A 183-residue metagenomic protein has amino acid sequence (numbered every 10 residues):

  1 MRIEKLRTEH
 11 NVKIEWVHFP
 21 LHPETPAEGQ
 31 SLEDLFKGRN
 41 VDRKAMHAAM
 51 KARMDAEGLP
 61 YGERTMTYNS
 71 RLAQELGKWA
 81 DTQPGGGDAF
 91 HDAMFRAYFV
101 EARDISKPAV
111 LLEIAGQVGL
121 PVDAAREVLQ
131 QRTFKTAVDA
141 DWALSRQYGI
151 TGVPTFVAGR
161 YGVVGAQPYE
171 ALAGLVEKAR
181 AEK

Functional and structural regions predicted by a protein language model:
M1-V12, W16-V17, R39, K78-K183: C-terminal cap of thioredoxin/glutaredoxin-like
K13, R53-A56: Short helix C-cap/helix-to-loop transition motifs enriched in small/turn-promoting residues
H18-G29: Short, charge-patterned binding micro-sites
L32-M54: Short, structured active-site "lid" loops
P60: Conserved active-site segments centered on acidic
R64-Y68: A glycine-rich, coil/turn loop motif that links secondary-structure elements
L72-L76: Conserved N-terminal beta-strand and adjoining loop/helix that marks the start of the Nudix/MutT-like hydrolase domain
